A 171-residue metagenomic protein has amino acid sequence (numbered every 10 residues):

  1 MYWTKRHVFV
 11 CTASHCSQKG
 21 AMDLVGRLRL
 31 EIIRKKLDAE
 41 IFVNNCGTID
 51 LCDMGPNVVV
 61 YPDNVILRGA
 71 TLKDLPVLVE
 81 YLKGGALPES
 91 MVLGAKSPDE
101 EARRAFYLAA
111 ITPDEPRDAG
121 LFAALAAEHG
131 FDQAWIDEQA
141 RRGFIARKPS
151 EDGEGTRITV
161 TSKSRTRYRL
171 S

Functional and structural regions predicted by a protein language model:
M1: N-terminal beta1-alpha1-beta2 submodule of the flavodoxin-like/Rossmannoid cofactor-binding fold
T4-D23, I41-D63: Local cysteine-cluster metal-coordination motifs and their immediate loop/turn environment, predominantly Fe-S cluster
K19-V43, V65-E89: Ferredoxin-type iron-sulfur electron-transfer modules in oxidoreductases and energy-metabolism complexes
V92-L93: Intrinsically disordered, low-complexity regulatory regions
K96-G130: Short amphipathic alpha-helical interface segments
A126-R141: Short amphipathic alpha-helical interaction segments
A140-E151: A short, conserved structural fragment
S150-S171: Short, cationic-aromatic polyanion-contact patches
